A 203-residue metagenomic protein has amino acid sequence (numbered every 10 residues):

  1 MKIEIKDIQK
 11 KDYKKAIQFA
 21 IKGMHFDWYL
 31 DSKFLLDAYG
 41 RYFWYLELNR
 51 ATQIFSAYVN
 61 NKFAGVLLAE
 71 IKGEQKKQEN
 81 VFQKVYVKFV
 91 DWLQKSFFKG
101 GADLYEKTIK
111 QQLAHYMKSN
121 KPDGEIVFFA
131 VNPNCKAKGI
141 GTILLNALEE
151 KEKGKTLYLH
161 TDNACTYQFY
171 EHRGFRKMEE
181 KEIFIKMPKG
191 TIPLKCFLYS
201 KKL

Functional and structural regions predicted by a protein language model:
K2-Q18, I71: A short beta-loop-alpha structural element at the N-terminal edge of CoA-dependent acyl/N-acetyltransferase catalytic
K33-I54, V59, A64: Active-site rim helix/loop that mediates acceptor-substrate recognition in acyltransferases
W44-S56, K72-K77, S96, E125: A short helix-loop-beta-strand connector motif used in the catalytic cores of GNAT acetyltransferases and, in some
G73-G124, I185-T191: Conserved acyl-donor/pantetheine-binding loop and adjacent beta-alpha core of acyl/acetyltransferases and related
P122-G124, K151-N163: Conserved GNAT acetyl-CoA-binding A-motif
V131, A137-E150, H172: Conserved acetyl-CoA-binding loop-helix of GNAT-fold acetyltransferases
T142, N163-E180, F184-M187: Conserved active-site alpha-helix within GNAT-family acetyltransferase domains
H160-A164, I183-L203: C-terminal "cap" of GNAT-fold acetyltransferases
